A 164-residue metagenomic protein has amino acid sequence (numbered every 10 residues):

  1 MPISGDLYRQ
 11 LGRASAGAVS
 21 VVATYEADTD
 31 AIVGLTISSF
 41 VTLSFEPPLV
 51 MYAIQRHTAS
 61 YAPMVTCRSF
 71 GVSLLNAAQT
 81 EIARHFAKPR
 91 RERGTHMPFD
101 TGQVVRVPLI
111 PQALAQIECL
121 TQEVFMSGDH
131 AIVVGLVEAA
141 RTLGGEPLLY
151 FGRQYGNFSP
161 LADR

Functional and structural regions predicted by a protein language model:
M1-R164: Basic, polyanion-binding surface patches
